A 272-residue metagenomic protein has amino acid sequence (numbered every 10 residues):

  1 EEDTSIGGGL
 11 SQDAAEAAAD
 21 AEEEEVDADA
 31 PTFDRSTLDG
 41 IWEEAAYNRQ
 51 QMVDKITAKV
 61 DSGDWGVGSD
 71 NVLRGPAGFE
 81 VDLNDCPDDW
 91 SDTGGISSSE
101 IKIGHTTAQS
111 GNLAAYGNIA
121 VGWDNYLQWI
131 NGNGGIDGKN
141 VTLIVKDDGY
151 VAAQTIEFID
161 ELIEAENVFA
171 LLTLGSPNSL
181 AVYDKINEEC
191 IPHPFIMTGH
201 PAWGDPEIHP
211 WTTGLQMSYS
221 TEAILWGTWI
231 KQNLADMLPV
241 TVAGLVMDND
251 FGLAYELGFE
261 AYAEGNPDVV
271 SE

Functional and structural regions predicted by a protein language model:
E1-I101: Short, low-complexity disordered leader/linker segments with a strong preference for bacterial N-terminal type II
R49, D89-S97, G104-D124, K146-A152 (+1 more regions): Extracytoplasmic "Venus flytrap"
I56, D64, D89, V168-E272: Extracytoplasmic ligand/sensor domains, especially the bilobed periplasmic-binding protein
W90, V121-L143, M237, E264-V270: Signal peptide-proximal N-terminal region of secreted/periplasmic/extracellular or secretory-lumen proteins
S98-E100, G138, Y150, E166 (+1 more regions): Extracytoplasmic
E100-K102, T142, V240-T241: Residues that mark the start of a beta-strand
I144-A153, M217, E272: Short beta->alpha junction loops
G149-F169, T228-L234: Short, well-structured alpha-helical segments in soluble
